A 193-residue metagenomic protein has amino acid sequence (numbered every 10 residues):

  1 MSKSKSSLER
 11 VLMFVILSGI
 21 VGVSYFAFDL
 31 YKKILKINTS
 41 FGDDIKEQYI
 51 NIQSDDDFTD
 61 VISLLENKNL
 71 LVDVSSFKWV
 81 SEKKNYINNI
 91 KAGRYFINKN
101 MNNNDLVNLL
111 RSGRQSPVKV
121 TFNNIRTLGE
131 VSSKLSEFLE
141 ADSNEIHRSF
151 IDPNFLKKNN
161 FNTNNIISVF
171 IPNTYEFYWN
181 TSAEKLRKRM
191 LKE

Functional and structural regions predicted by a protein language model:
M1-E193: Conserved catalytic or metal-liganding residues and their short signature motifs at active sites of enzymes
